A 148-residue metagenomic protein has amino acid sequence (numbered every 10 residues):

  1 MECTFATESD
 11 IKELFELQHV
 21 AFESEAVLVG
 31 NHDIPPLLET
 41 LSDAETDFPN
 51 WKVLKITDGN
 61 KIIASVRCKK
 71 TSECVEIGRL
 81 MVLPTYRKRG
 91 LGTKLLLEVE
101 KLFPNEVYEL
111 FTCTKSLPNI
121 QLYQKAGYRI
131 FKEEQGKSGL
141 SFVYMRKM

Functional and structural regions predicted by a protein language model:
E2-E16: A short beta-loop-alpha structural element at the N-terminal edge of CoA-dependent acyl/N-acetyltransferase catalytic
A6, L80-V82, T112: Hydrophobic adenine-recognition pocket in adenosine-nucleotide-binding enzymes
E16-A44: Conserved GNAT-fold acetyl-CoA-binding loop/helix
V53-K55, K61-K69, E76-M81: Conserved beta-strand in the GNAT
R79-V82, K88-K101, Q121, K125: Conserved acetyl-CoA-binding loop-helix of GNAT-fold acetyltransferases
R87, L110-I120, G136-L140: Conserved beta-strand-loop-alpha-helix junction that forms the acyl-donor binding cleft
L96, L102-K115: Conserved GNAT acetyl-CoA-binding A-motif
Q124-E134: Conserved acetyl-CoA-binding loop of GNAT-fold acetyltransferases
